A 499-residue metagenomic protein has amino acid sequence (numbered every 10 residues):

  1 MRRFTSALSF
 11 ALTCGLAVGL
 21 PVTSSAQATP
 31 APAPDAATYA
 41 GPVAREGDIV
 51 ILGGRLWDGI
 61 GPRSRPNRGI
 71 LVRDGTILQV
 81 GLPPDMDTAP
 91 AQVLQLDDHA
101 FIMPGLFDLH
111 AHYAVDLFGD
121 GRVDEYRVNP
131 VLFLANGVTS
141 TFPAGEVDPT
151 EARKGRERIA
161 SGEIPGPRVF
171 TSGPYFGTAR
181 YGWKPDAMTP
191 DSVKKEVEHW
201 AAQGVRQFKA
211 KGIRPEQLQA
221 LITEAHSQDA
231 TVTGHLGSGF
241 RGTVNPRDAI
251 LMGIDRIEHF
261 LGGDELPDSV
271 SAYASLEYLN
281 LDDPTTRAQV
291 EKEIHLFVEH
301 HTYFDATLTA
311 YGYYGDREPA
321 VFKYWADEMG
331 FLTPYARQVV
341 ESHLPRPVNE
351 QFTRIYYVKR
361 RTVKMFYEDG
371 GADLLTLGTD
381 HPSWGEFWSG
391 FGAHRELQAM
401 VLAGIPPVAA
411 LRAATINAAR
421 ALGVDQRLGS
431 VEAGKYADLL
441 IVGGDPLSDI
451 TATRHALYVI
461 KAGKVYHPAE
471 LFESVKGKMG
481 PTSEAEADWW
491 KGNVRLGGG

Functional and structural regions predicted by a protein language model:
S9-P21: Bacterial N-terminal signal peptides
A31-G47, L56, I60-M103: Histidine-rich, glycine-flanked metal-binding segment
A37-G41, L56-G69, G81-P84, W388 (+2 more regions): Acidic, glycine-enriched loop/beta-strand segments at the rims of small-molecule binding/catalytic pockets
G47-I51, D87-R127, V131-L134, T139 (+1 more regions): Replace "His-x-His-based motif
F107-A114, H235, H259, T307: Histidine-centered divalent metal-coordination motifs
Y113-D124, T178-S192, G239-F240: Active-site mouth loops of central-metabolism enzymes
N129-T150, G166-F176, H199-I213, I222 (+4 more regions): Divalent metal-dependent hydrolysis catalytic cores, especially in the metallo-beta-lactamase
H199-R206, I213, G262-Q398, L402-A403 (+2 more regions): Active-site neighborhoods of metal-dependent hydrolases
